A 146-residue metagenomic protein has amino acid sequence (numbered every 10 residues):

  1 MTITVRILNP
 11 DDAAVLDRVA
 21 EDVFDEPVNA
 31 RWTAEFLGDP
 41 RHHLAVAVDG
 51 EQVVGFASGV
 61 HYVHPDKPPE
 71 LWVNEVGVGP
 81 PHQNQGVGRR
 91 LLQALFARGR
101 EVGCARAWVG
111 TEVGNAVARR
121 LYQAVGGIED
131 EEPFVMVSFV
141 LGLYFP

Functional and structural regions predicted by a protein language model:
I3, I7-P69, N74, G79 (+4 more regions): Acetyl-CoA-dependent GNAT
G79-P81, Q85, V113-G114: Active-site acidic-Proline motif in GNAT/NAT acetyltransferases
N84, A97-E101, I128: Conserved amphipathic alpha-helical interaction elements at protein-protein interfaces in regulatory, energy-coupling
Q85, R89, Q93: Residues forming the Rossmann-fold NAD(P)(H) cofactor-binding site
R89, V113-E132: Conserved active-site alpha-helix within GNAT-family acetyltransferase domains
G99-G110: Conserved GNAT acetyl-CoA-binding A-motif
T111-E112, G142, P146: N-terminal beta-strand motif that seeds the catalytic metal site of vicinal oxygen chelate
V135-S138: Minor-groove-contacting beta-hairpin "wing" of winged helix-turn-helix DNA-binding domains
